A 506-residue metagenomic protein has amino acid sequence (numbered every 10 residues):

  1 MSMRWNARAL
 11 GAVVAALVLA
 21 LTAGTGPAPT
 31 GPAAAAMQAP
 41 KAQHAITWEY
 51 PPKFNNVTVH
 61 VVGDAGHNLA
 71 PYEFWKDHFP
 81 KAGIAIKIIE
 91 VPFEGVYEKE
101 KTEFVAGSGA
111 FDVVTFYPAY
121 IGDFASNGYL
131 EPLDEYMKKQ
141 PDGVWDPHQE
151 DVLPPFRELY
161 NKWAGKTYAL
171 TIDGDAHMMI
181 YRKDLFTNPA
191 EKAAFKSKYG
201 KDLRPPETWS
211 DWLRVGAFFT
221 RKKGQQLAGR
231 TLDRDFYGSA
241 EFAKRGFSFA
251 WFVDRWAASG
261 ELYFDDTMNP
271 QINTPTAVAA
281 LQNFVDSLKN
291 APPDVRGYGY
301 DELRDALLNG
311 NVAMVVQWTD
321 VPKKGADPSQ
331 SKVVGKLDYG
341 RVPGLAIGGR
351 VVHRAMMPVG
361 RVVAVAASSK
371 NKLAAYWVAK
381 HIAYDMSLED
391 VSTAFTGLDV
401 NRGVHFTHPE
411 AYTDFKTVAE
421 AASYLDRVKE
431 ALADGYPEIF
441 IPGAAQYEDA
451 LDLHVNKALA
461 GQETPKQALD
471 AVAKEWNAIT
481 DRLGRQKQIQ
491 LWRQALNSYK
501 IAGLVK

Functional and structural regions predicted by a protein language model:
A34-T58, G340-G344, T393-K457, R485 (+1 more regions): Long, aromatic- and glycine/proline-rich binding clefts that accommodate carbohydrate-like moieties
M37-K53, P118-M178, G229-L232, K336-V342 (+1 more regions): Hinge/lid segment of periplasmic solute-binding proteins
I46-K53, A65-A85, I180, D184 (+1 more regions): Short, polar/charged alpha-helical segment
E49-K53, D134-D151, N188, A193-P205 (+8 more regions): Short, solvent-exposed loop/beta-turn-alpha elements that line the ligand-binding surface or hinge of extracytoplasmic
K76-V152, P189-A190, A194, A306 (+2 more regions): Extracytoplasmic "Venus flytrap"/periplasmic binding protein-like
V105, N161, D184-L185, Q282 (+4 more regions): Extracytoplasmic/periplasmic substrate-recognition and gating elements
L159-D173, H177-M179, E207-N269: Extracytoplasmic/periplasmic solute-binding protein
D211-T220, W251-Y300, D338, V342-L345: Glycine-centered hinge/linker elements that transmit conformational signals in sensory and ligand-binding systems
